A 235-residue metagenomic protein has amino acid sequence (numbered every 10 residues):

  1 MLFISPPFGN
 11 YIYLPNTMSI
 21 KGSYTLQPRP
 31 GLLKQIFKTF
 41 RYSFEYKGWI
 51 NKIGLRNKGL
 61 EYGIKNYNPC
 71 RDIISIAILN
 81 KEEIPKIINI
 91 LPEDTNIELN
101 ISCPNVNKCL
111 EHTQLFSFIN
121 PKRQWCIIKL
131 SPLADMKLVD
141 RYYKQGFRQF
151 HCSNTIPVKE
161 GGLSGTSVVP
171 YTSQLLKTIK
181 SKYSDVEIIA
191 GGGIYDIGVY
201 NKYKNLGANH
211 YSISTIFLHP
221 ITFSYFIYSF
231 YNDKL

Functional and structural regions predicted by a protein language model:
M1-D72, A77-L79: N-terminal capping/small domains of soluble enzymes
L2-P6, T17-G22, D72-I76, T95-L99 (+4 more regions): Hydrophobic faces of well-ordered beta-strands that scaffold small-molecule active sites in alpha/beta enzyme cores
Y13-L14, E82-L91, L133-G146, K177-Y183 (+1 more regions): Catalytic cores of alpha/beta
K21-P30, I97-C103, Q149-K159, I194 (+1 more regions): Glycine-rich phosphate-binding active-site loops on the catalytic face of alpha/beta enzymes
K38-G54, N105-F118, K159-P170: Glycine-rich tight-turn/loop motif centered on a GG-T
N57-R71, H112-P132, L163-A190, F226-L235: Alpha-helix-loop-beta-strand connector modules within alpha/beta enzyme cores
E83-Q114: Hydrophobic alpha-helical segments and helix pairs
C103-E111, P132, K137-S184, F217-I227: Glycine/Thr-rich beta-alpha phosphate-binding loop at enzyme active sites
